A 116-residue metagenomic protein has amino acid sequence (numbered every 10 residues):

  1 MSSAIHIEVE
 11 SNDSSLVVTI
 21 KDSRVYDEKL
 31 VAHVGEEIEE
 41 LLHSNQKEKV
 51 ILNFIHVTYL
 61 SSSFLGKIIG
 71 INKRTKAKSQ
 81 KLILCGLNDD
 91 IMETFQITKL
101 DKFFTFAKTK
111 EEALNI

Functional and structural regions predicted by a protein language model:
S3-E36, F54: STAS-typified acidic loop motif
I7-V9, L42, R74, Q96: Short secondary-structure boundary/capping segments
N12-D13, Q46, K78: Residue-level preference for short coil/turn positions at secondary-structure junctions
D22, E39-S63: Short, glycine-/small-residue-enriched flexible loop/hinge segments at domain edges that mediate gating
I38, I68-I71: Aromatic/hydrophobic pocket-lining residues that form π-stacking "cages" and hydrophobic walls in ligand
K49-I51, S62-F64, I71-K110: Amphipathic, Lys/Arg-enriched alpha-helical "gate/interface" segment within cytosolic domains that mediates
